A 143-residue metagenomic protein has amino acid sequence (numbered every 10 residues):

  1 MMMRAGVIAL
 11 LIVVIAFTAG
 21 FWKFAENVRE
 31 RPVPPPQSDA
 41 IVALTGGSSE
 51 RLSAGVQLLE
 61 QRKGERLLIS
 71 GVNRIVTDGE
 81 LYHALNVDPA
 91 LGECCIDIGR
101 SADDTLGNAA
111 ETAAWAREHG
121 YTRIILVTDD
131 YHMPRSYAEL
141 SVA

Functional and structural regions predicted by a protein language model:
M1-P32: N-terminal type II signal-anchor transmembrane helix that functions as the membrane-insertion/stop-transfer segment
K23-A143: A structural signal for short, hydrophobic/glycine-enriched beta-strand patches
